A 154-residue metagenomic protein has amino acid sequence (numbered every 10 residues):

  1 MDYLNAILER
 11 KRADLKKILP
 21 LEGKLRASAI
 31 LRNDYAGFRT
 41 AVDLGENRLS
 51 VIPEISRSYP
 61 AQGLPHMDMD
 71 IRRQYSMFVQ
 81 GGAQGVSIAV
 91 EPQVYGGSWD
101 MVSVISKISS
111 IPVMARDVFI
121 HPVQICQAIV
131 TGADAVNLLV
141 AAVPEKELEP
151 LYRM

Functional and structural regions predicted by a protein language model:
M1-I111, E145: Conserved N-terminal beta1-alpha1 strand-loop-helix module at the mouth
I108-M154: Conserved anion-binding
